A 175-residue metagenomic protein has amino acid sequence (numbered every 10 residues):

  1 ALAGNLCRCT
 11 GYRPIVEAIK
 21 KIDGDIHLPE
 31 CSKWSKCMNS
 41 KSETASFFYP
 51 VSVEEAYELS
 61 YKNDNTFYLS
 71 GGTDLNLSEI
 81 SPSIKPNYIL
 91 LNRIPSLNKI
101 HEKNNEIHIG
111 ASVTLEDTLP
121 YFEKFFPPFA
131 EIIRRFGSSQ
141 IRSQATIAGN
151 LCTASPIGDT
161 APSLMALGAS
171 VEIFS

Functional and structural regions predicted by a protein language model:
A1-S175: C-terminal structural segment of proteins
